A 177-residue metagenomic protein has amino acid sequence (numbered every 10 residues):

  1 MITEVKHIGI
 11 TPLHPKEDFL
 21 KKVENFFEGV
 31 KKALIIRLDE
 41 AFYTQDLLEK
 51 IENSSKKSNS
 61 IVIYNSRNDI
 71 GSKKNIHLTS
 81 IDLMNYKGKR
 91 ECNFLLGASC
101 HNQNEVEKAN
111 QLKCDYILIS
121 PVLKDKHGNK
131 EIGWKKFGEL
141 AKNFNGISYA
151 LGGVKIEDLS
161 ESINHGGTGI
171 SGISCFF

Functional and structural regions predicted by a protein language model:
M1-K22: N-terminal amphipathic alpha-helix/helix-capping segment at the start of soluble metabolic enzymes
V5-T11, K32-I36, V62-Y64, I76-L78 (+4 more regions): Hydrophobic faces of well-ordered beta-strands that scaffold small-molecule active sites in alpha/beta enzyme cores
I10-H14, D39-A41, R67, I81 (+4 more regions): Active-site beta-loop-alpha junctions enriched in small/polar residues
K22, F26, I61-I76, H101-K113 (+2 more regions): Catalytic cores of alpha/beta
F26-K89: N-terminal active-site wall of soluble small-molecule enzyme domains
E49-I63, L83, K89-N102, K130-G153: Alpha-helix-loop-beta-strand connector modules within alpha/beta enzyme cores
K73-D82, F94-E139: Glycine/Thr-rich beta-alpha phosphate-binding loop at enzyme active sites
S80-K89, Y116-K130, I156-F177: Glycine-rich phosphate-binding active-site loops on the catalytic face of alpha/beta enzymes
